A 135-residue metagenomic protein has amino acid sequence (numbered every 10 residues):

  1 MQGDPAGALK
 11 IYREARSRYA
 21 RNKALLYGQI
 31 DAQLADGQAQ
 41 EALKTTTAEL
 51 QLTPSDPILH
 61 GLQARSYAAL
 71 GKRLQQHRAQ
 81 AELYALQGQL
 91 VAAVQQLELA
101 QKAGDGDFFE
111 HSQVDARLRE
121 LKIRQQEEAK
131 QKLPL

Functional and structural regions predicted by a protein language model:
A15, A48-E49, L83, A100: Canonical positions in the second alpha-helix
Q29, Q63, Q80, L99-A100 (+1 more regions): Structural register within alpha-helical repeat arrays
G37-Q40, A69-A79, F109, R119-L135: Alpha-helical linker/edge segments of TPR/alpha-solenoid repeat scaffolds and analogous pre-/post-domain helices
